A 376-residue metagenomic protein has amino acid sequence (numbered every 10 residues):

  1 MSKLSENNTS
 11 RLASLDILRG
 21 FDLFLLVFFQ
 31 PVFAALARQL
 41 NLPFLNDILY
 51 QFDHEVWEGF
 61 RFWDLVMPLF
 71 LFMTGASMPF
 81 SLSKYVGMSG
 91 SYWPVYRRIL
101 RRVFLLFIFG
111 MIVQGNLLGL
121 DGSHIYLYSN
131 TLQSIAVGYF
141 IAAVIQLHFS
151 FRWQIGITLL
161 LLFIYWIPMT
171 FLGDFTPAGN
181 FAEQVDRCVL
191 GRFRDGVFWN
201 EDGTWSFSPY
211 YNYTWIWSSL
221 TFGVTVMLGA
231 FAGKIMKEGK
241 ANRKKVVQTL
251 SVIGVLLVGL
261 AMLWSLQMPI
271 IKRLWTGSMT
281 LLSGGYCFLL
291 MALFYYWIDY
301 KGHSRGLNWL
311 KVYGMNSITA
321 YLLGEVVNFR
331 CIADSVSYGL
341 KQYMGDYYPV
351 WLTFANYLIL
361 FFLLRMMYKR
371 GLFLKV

Functional and structural regions predicted by a protein language model:
M1-V376: Alpha-helical transmembrane segments and their immediate juxtamembrane cytosolic regions
